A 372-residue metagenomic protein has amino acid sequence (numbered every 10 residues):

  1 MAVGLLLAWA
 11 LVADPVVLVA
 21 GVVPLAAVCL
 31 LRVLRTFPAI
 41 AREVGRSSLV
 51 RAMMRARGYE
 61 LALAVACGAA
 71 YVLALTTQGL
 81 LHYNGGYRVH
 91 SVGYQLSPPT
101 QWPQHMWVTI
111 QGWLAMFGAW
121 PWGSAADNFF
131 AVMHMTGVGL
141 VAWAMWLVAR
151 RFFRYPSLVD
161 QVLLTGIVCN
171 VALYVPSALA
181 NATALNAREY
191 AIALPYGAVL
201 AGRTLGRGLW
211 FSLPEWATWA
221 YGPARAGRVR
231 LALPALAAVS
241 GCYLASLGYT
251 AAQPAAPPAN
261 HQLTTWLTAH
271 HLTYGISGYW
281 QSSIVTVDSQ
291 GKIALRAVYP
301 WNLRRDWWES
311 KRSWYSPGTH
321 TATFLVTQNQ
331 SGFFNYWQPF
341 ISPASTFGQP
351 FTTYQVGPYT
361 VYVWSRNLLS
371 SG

Functional and structural regions predicted by a protein language model:
A2-A26: Membrane-interface alpha helices of multi-pass inner-membrane proteins
V3, L7, P24, L63-A70 (+1 more regions): Transmembrane alpha-helix segments characteristic of polytopic inner-membrane glycan-assembly/cell-envelope
V19, N128-L140, P156-W219, P223-R228: Hydrophobic/aromatic-rich transmembrane helices and adjacent perimembrane loops
T36-A62, A131-V168: Membrane-interface helix-loop-helix junctions at transmembrane boundaries of multi-pass membrane enzymes, predominantly
L61-A64, G68, V72-L147: Membrane-lumen/periplasm interface segments of multi-pass, membrane-embedded glycan/lipid transferases
Y174, T204-G206, V229-A256: Transmembrane alpha-helical segments
H270-R304, F324: Short periplasmic/luminal acceptor-recognition loop of GT-C membrane glycosyltransferases, typified by
W307, F324-G372: Aromatic/acidic, Gly/Pro-rich catalytic loop(s) in extracytoplasmic/lumenal soluble domains of multi-pass membrane
